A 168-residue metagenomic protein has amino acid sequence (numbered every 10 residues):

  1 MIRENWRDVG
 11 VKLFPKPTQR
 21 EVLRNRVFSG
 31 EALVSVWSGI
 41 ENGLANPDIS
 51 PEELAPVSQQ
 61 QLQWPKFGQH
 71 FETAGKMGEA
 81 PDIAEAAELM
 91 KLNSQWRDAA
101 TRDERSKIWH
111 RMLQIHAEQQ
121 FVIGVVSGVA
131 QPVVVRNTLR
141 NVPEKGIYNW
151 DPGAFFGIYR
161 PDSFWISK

Functional and structural regions predicted by a protein language model:
M1-E4, R20-K168: Detector for C-terminal structural segments
G10-K12, V122: A generic structural signal for alpha->beta connector loops
K12-Q19: Short beta-strand-to-loop elements that line the ligand-binding cleft of bilobed periplasmic-binding protein-like
